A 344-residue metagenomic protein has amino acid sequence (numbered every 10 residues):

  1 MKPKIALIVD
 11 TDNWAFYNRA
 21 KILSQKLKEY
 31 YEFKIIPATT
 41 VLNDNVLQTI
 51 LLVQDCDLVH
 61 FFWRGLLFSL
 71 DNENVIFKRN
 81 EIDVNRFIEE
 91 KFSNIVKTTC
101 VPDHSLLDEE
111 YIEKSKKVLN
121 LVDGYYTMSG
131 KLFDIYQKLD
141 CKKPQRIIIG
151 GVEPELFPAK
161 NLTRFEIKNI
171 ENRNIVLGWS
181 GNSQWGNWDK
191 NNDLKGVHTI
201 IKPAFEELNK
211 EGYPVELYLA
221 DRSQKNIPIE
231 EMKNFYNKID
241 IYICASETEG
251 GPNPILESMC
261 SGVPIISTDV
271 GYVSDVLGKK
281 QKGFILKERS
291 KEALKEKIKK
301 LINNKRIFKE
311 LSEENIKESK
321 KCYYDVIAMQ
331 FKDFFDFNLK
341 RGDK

Functional and structural regions predicted by a protein language model:
M1-L67: N-terminal pre-catalytic "stem/leader" segment of glycosyltransferase-like enzymes
L107-Y111, K138, V152-R173: Acidic anion/phosphate-binding donor-loop and adjacent secondary structure in glycosyltransferase catalytic cores
D123-Q137, C141-K160: Donor nucleotide-sugar binding/catalytic pocket of nucleotide-sugar-dependent glycosyltransferases
F165-S223: Conserved catalytic-core segment of nucleotide-activated headgroup transferases in glycan assembly
E247: Aromatic "clamp/platform" in nucleotide-sugar-dependent glycosyltransferases that forms part of the donor/acceptor
P264-S267: Short hydrophobic beta-strand element within catalytic cores of glycosyltransferases and related nucleotide-activated
K279-K291, K300-K305: Conserved acidic donor-binding segment of nucleotide-sugar-dependent glycosyltransferases
R306-F337: A charged, aromatic-enriched C-terminal amphipathic alpha-helix characteristic of glycosyltransferases across folds
